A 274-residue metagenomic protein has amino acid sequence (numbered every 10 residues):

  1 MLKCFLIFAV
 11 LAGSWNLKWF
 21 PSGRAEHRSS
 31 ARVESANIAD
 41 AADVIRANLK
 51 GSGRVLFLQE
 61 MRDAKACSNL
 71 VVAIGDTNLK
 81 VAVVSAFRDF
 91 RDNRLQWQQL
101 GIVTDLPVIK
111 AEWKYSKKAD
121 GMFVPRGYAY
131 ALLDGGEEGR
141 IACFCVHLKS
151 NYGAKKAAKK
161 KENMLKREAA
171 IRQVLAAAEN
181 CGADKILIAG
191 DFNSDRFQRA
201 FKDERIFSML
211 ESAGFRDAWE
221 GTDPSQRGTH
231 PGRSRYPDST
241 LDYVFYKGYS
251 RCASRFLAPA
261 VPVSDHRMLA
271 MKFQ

Functional and structural regions predicted by a protein language model:
L2-T77, R88-D92, W97, R172: N-terminal, active-site-proximal structural segment of metallo-dependent hydrolase catalytic domains
V10-R24, K114, R140-S150: Active-site-proximal beta-strand elements of phosphoester/diester hydrolases
A12-L17, V44-S68, A131, C143 (+4 more regions): Active-site beta-strand/loop signature of hydrolases that rely on acidic residues for catalysis
L17-P21, M61-K65, F87-F90, P107-I109 (+6 more regions): Solvent-exposed loop/turn segments at secondary-structure junctions within structured extracellular/periplasmic domains
E26, G135-A169: Metal-dependent phosphoester/phosphodiester hydrolase catalytic core
E26-E34, G53-E60, R88-F90, A119 (+3 more regions): Second-shell loop/turn segments in exported
V55, M61-L148: Structured beta-strand-rich core segments of catalytic domains in phosphoester-bond hydrolases
E179-L187, S194-Q274: Metal-dependent phosphoester-hydrolase catalytic domains
